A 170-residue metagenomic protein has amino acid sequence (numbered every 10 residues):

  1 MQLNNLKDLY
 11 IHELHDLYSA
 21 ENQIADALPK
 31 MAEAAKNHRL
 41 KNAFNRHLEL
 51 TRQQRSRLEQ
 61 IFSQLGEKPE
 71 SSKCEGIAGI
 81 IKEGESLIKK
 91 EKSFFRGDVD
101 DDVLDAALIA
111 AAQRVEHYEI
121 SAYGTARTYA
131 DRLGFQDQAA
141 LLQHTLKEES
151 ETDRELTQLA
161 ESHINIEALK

Functional and structural regions predicted by a protein language model:
M1-K170: Amphipathic alpha-helical hairpins
